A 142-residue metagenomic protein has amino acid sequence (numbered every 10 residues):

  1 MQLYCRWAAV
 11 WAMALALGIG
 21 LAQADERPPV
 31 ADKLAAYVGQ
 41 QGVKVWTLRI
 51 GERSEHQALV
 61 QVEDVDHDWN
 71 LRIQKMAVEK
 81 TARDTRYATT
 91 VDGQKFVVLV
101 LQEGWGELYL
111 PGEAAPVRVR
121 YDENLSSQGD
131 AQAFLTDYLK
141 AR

Functional and structural regions predicted by a protein language model:
M1-C5: N-terminal secretory signal peptides that target proteins for export/translocation
A8-G18: Bacterial N-terminal signal peptides
A14-A16, A35-V38, V100-Q102: Compositionally biased, low-complexity repeat tracts
I19-D25: Sec/Tat signal peptide C-region and signal peptidase I cleavage site
D25-V78, Y121-R142: N-terminal secretory signal peptides
Q57-L59, A82-R142: Beta-sheet ligand-binding and adhesion/scaffold domains
